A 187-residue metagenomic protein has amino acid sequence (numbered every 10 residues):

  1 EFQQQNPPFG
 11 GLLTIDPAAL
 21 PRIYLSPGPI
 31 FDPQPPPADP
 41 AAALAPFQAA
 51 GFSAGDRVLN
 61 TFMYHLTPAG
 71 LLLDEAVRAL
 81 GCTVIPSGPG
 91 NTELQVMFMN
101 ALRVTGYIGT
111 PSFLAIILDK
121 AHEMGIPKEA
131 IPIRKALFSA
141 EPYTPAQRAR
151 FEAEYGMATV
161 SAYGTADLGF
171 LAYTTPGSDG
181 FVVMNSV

Functional and structural regions predicted by a protein language model:
E1-A49, S53-A54: Nucleotide 5′-phosphate-binding alpha/beta core
F9-G10, Q34, N60-T61, G81-T83 (+1 more regions): Short, contiguous strand/loop micro-motifs
L13-P17, Q34, M63-Y64, P86 (+1 more regions): Residue-level marker of alpha-helix boundaries and capping positions
L25-A38, D74-T83, V104-I108: Acidic/glycine-enriched edge-of-secondary-structure segments
P33, T67-P68, E93, P145: Loop/helix-junction capping segments adjacent to catalytic residues or to phosphate/diphosphate-binding pockets
P40, M63-L66, S112-F113: Short glycine-enriched loops at secondary-structure junctions
L44, A49-V84: Conserved AMP-binding loop of ANL adenylate-forming enzymes
L80-V187: Active-site glycine/GP-rich loop and adjacent strand/helix microenvironment that borders small-molecule binding pockets
